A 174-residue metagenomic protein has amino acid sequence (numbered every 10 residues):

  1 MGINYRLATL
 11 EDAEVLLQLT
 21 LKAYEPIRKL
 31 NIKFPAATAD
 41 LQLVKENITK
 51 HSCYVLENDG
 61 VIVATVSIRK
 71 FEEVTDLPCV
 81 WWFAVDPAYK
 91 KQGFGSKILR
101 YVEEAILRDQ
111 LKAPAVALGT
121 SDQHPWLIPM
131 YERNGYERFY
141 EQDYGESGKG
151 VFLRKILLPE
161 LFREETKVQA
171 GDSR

Functional and structural regions predicted by a protein language model:
G2-N4: Extreme N-terminal starter segment of soluble prokaryotic enzymes
L7-A13, L17-A88, L99-Y101, A105 (+4 more regions): Acetyl-CoA-dependent GNAT
K90, V116-I128, Y144-K149: Conserved beta-strand-loop-alpha-helix junction that forms the acyl-donor binding cleft
G93: Conserved G/P- and acidic residue-centered "switch" motifs that form tight phosphate/ATP-binding loops in soluble
S96: Residues forming the Rossmann-fold NAD(P)(H) cofactor-binding site
I106-T120: Conserved GNAT acetyl-CoA-binding A-motif
Y131-E141: Conserved acetyl-CoA-binding loop of GNAT-fold acetyltransferases
